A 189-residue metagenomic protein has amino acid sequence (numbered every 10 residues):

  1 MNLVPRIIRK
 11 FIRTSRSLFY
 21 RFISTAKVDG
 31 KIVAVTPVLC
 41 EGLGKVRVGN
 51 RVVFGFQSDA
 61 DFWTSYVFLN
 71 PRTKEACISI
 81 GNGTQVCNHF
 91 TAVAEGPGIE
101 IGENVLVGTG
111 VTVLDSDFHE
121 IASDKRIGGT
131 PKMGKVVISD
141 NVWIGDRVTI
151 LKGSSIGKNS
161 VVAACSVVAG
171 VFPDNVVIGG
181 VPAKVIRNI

Functional and structural regions predicted by a protein language model:
M1-D115, S139-D140, K158, D174 (+1 more regions): Domain-scale signature associated with acetyltransferase and cell-envelope carbohydrate enzymes
I101, V107-I189: Glycine-rich hexapeptide-repeat left-handed beta-helix
